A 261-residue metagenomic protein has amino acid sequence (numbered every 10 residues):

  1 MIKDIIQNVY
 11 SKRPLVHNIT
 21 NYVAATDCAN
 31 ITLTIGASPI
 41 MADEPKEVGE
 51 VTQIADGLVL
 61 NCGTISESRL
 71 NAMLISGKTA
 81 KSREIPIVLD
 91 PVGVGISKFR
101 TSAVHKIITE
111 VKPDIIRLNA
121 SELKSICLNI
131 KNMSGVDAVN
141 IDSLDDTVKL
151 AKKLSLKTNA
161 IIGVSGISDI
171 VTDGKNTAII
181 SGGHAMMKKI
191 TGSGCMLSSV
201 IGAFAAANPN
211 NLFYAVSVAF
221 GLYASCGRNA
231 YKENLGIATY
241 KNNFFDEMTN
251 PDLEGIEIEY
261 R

Functional and structural regions predicted by a protein language model:
M1-S38: Glycine-rich phosphate/adenosyl-contacting loop at the front of the ribokinase-like
I31, I35-E84, L89: Active-site cofactor/substrate anionic-group-binding motifs, chiefly glycine- and Lys/Arg-rich phosphate-binding loops
R69-L118: Glycine/small-residue-rich loop that forms an oxyanion/phosphate-binding "nest" at active or ligand-binding sites
R100-T177: Conserved phosphate/ATP/ADP-binding segment of small-molecule kinases
S125, T191-G221: Short, small-residue alpha-helix embedded
L150-S155, L212-C226, F245: Short, well-structured alpha-helical segments that form the helix of a local strand-helix-strand
I180-T191: Short pre-catalytic strand/loop immediately N-terminal to key active-site residues, enriched for Gly-Thr
S225-R261: Charged C-terminal helix
